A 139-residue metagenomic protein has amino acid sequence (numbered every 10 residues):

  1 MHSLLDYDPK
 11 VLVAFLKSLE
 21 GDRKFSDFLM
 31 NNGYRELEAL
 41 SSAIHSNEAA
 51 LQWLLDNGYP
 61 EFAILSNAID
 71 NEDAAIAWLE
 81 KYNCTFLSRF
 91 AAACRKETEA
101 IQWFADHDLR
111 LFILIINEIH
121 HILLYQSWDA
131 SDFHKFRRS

Functional and structural regions predicted by a protein language model:
M1-S139: Ankyrin repeat (ANK) tandem alpha-helical domains that serve as protein-protein interaction scaffolds, prominent
